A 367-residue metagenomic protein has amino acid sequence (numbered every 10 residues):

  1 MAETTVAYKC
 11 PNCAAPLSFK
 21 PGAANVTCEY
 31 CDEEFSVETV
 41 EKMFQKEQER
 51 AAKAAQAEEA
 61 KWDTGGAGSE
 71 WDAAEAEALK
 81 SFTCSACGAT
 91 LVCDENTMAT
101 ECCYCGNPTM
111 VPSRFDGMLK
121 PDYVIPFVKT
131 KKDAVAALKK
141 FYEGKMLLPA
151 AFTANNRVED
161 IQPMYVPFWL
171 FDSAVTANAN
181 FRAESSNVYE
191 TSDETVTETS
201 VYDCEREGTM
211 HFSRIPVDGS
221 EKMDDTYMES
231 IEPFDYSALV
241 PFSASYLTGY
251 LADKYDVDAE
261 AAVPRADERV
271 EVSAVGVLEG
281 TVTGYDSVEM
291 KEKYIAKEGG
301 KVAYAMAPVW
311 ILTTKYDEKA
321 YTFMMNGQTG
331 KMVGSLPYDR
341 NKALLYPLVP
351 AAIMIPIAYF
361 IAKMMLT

Functional and structural regions predicted by a protein language model:
T5-A7, A23-N25, L79-S81, A99: Residues immediately within or flanking Cys/His clusters that coordinate Zn2+ in small zinc-binding modules
C10-C13, C28-C31, C84-C87, C102-C105: Short cysteine-rich clusters marking metal-coordination/redox-active sites
P16-S18, S36, V92, M110: Short functional micro-motifs and their immediate structural scaffolds
A23-T27, V40-K46, E95-E101, R114-K120: Short cysteine/histidine-rich zinc-coordinating motifs and their immediately flanking basic loops
D32-T39, G106-S113: Short Cys/His-rich micro-motifs in 6-15 aa windows
G117-K315, M364-T367: Charged, low-complexity helical/coil segments in non-catalytic cytosolic or luminal regions
A307-S335: Extended, hydrophilic extramembrane loops/domains of integral membrane proteins
L344-K363: Final/C-terminal transmembrane alpha-helix of multipass membrane proteins
